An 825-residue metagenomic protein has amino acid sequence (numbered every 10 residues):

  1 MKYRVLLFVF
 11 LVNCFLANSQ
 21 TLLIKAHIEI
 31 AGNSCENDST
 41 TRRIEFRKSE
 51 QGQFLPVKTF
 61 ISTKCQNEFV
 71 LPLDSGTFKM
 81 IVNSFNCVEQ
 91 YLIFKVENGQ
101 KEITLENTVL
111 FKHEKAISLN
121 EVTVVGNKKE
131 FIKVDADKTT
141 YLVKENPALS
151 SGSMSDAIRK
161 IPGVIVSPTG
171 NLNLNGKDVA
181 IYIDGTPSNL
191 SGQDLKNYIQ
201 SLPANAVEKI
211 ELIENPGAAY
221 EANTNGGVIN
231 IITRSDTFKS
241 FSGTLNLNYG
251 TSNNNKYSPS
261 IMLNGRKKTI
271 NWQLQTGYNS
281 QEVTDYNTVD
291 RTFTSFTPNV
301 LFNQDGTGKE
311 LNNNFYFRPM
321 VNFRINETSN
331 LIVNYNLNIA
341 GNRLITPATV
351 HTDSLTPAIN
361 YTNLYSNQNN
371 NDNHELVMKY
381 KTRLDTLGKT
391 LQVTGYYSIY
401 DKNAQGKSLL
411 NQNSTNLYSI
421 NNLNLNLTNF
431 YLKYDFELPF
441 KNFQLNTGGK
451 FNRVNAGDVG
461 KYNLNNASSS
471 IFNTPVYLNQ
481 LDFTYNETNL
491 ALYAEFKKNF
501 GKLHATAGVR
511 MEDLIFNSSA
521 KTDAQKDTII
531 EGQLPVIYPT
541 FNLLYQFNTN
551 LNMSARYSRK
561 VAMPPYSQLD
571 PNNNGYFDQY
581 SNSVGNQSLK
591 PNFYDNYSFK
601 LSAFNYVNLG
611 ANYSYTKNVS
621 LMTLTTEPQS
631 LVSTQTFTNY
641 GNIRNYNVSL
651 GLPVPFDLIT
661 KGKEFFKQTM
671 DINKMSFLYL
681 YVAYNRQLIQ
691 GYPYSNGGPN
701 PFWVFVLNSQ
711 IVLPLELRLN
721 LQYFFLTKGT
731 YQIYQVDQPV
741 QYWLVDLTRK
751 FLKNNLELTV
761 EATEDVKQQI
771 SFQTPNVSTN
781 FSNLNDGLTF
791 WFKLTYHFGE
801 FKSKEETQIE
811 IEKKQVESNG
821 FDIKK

Functional and structural regions predicted by a protein language model:
E45, N83-F85, L105-P147, S167-T169 (+2 more regions): Short, acidic, small-residue-rich periplasmic hinge/interaction motif at the N-terminus of Gram-negative outer-membrane
V70, K160, S188-E214: Short acidic/polar hinge/loop motifs at secondary-structure boundaries that mediate gating or recognition
T108-L110, M154-S155, L195-I199, L212 (+2 more regions): N-terminal periplasmic accessory domains that precede and gate Gram-negative outer-membrane beta-barrel machines
I232-L247, Y286, D290, N314-P319 (+8 more regions): Surface-exposed extracellular loop regions of Gram-negative outer-membrane beta-barrel proteins
N254-Y286, P298-T346, D372-H374, F541 (+2 more regions): Transmembrane beta-barrel wall of Gram-negative outer-membrane proteins
Y316-A340, N367-S519, N550, R644-Y681: Face-selective signature of the C-terminal outer-membrane beta-barrel domain
D401, I515-N517, T549-N596, N612-S630 (+1 more regions): Surface-exposed extracellular loop regions of Gram-negative outer-membrane beta-barrel proteins, predominantly
L481-E487, G532, V561-T616, Q635-S649 (+2 more regions): Outer-membrane beta-barrel signature, preferentially recognizing the C-terminal barrel domain of Gram-negative
